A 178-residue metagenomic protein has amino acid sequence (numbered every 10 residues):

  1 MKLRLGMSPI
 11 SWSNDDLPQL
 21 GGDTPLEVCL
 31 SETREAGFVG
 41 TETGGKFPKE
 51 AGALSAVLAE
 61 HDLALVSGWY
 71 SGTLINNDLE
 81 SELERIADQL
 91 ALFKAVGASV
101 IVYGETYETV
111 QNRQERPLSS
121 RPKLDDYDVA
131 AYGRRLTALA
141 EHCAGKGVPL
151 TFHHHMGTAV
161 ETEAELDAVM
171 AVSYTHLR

Functional and structural regions predicted by a protein language model:
M1-V100, D126-T137, E141-V148: N-terminal pre-domain/capping segments
L20-G22, S55-L58, E115-L118, A164-D167: Short, glycine/charged-enriched secondary-structure capping and boundary segments
G45, Y70, E105-T106, H155: Active-site loop/turn elements of alpha/beta-hydrolase fold enzymes, especially the short glycine-/histidine-rich
I75, E108-T109, M156-V160: Short, small-residue-enriched loops and turns at beta-alpha junctions that line or gate enzyme active sites
A95-S120: Active-site groove signature of glycoside hydrolases
L118-D128: Glycine-rich tight-turn/loop motif centered on a GG-T
P149-M170: Hydrophobic, aromatic-enriched interface-forming segments
T175-H176: Conserved small/polar residues in nucleotide/adenosyl-binding loops
